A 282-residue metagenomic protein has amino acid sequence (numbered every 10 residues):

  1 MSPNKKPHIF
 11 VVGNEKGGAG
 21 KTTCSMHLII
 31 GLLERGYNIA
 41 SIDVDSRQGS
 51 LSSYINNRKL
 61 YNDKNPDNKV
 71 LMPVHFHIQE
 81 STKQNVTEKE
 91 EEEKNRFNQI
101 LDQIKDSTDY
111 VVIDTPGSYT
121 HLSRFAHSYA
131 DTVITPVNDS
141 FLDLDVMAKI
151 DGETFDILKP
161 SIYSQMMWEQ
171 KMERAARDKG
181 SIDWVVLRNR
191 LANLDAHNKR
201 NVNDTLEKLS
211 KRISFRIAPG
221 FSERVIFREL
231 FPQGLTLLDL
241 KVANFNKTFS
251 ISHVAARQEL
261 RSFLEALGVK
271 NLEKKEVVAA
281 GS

Functional and structural regions predicted by a protein language model:
M1-K5, A176-S282: C-terminal lobe/tail of nucleotide-utilizing enzymes
F10: Conserved beta-strand position immediately N-terminal to the Walker
G13-A19, L28-V111, G117, G152 (+1 more regions): P-loop/Walker-type NTP enzyme "switch/lid" segment
T23-C24: Hydrophobic positions on the alpha1 helix immediately C-terminal to the Walker A/P-loop
H27-L28, L122: Short, hydrophobic/aromatic alpha-helical segments in well-folded domains
R35, P116-P219: Conserved catalytic-core segment of NTP-binding enzymes
G49-S50, L144, R228-E229: A short beta-to-alpha transition loop/helix N-cap that caps and shapes the active-site region
K64, E90, S140, K199 (+1 more regions): Flexible, glycine- and charge-enriched loops at secondary-structure boundaries
